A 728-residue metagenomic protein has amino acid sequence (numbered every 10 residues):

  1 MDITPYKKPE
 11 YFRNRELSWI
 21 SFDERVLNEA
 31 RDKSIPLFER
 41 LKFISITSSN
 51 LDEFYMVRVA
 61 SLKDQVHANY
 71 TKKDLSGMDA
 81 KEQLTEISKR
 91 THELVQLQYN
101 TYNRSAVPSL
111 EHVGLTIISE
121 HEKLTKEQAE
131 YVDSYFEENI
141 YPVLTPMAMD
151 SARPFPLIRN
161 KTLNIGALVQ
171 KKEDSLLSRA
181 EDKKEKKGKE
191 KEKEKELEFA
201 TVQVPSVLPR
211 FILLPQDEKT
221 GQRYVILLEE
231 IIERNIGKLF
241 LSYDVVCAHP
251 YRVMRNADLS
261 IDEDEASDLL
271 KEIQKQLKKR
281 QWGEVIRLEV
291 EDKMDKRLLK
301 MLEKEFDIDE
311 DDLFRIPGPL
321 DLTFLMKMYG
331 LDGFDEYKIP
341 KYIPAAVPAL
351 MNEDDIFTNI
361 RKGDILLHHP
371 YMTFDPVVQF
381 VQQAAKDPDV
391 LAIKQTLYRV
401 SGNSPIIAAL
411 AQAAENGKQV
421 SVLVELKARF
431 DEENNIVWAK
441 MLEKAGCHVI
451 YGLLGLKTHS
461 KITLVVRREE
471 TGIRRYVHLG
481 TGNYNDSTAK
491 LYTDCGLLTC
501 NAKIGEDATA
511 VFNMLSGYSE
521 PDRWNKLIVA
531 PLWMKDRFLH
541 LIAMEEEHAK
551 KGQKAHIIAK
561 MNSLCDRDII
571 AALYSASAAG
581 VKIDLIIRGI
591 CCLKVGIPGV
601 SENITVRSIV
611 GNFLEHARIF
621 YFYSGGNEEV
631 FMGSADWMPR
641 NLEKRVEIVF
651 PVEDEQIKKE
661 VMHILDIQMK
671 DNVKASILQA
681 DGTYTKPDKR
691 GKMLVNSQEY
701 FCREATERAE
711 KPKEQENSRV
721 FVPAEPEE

Functional and structural regions predicted by a protein language model:
M1-I557, S575, A579, C591-E728: N-terminal localization/anchoring segments of enzymes in phospholipid and broader phosphate metabolism
N562: Cofactor-pocket helix-loop regions in the catalytic cores of large enzyme subunits
R567-I570, Y574: Glycine/threonine-rich ATP-lid/beta-loop region of ATP-binding domains
K582-I586: Hydrophobic alpha/beta core scaffold segments
